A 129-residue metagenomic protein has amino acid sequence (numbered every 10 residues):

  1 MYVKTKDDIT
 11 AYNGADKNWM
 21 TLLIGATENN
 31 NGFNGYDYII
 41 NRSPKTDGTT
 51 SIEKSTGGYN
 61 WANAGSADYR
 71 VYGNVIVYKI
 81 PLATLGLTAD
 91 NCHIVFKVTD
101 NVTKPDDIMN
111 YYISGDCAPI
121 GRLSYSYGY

Functional and structural regions predicted by a protein language model:
M1-G48, D100-M109: Surface-exposed, glycine/proline- and aromatic-rich loop segments on solvent-exposed faces across compartments
M1-V3, M20-I24, Y38-I40, I52 (+3 more regions): Hydrophobic beta-strand residues in large extracellular and virion-surface proteins
T27, N63-D68, D90, P119: Intrinsic disorder/low-complexity segments
R42-V71: Glycine-aromatic-enriched beta-strand/loop faces of beta-sandwich-type recognition domains, especially lectin-like
T50, K54, I113, L123-Y125: Intrinsically disordered, low-complexity segments enriched in Ser/Pro/Gly/Ala and basic residues
V71-D116: Ser/Thr/Pro-rich, low-complexity mucin-like regions that serve as glycosylated stalks/linkers or repetitive adhesive
P119-Y129: Short, low-complexity, Pro/Ser/Thr/Gly-rich segments in the mature regions of secreted, periplasmic
